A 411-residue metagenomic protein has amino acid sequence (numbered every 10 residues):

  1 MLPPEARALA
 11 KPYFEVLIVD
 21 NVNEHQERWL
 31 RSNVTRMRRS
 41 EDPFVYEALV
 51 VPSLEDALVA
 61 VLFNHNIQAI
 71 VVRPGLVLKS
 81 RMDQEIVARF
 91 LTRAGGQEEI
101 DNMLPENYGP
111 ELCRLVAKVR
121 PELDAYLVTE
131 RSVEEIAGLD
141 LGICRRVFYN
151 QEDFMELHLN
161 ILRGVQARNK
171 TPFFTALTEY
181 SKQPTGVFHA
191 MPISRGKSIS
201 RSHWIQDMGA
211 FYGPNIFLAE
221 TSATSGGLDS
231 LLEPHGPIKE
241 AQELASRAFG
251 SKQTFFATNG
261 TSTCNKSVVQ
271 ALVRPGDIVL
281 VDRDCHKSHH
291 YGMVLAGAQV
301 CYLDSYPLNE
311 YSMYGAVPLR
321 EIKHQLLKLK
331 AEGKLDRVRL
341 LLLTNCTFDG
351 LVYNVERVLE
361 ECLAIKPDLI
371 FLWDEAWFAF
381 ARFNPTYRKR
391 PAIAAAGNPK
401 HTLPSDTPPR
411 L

Functional and structural regions predicted by a protein language model:
M1, D207-T263: Conserved N-terminal alpha-helix of the aminotransferase class I/II PLP-enzyme fold
M1-E5, H25-Q26: Extended low-complexity, intrinsically disordered and solenoidal helical-scaffold regions
A10, V22, E240-Q242: Beta-sandwich/jelly-roll carbohydrate-recognition scaffolds of carbohydrate-active enzymes
E15-N21, R28-N64, V72-G75, K79-E122 (+5 more regions): Conserved PLP-enzyme active-site core in the AAT-like
I67: Ligand/cofactor-recognition surfaces for anionic moieties
G96-G138, D207-E220, T224-G227: N-terminal capping/interface segment
V133-Y212, F217, A223: Terpene synthase/cyclase
R168, P172, L232, G236 (+3 more regions): Conserved active-site and cofactor/substrate-binding residues in soluble primary-metabolism enzymes
